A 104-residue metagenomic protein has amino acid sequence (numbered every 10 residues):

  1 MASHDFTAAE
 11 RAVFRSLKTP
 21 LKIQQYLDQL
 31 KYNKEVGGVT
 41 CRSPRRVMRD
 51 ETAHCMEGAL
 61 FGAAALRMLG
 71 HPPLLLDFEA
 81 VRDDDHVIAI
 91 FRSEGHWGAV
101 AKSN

Functional and structural regions predicted by a protein language model:
M1-M48: Secondary-structure boundary elements
V13, E57, L75: Residue-level detector of functional hotspots within protein domains
H54-L60: Compact soluble domain cores
L60-N104: Hydrophobic/aromatic-rich core segments of domains that either
